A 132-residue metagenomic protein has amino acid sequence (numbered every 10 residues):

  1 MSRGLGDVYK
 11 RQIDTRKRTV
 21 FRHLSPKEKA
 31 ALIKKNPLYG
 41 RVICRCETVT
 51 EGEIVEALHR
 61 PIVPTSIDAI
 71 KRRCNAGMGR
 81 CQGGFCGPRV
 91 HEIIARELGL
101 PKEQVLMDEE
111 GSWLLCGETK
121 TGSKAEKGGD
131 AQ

Functional and structural regions predicted by a protein language model:
M1-L5, Y9: Single conserved hydrophobic/aromatic residue that forms the stacking wall/gate of nucleotide- or nucleobase-binding
K10-N36: Long, charged amphipathic helices and adjacent flexible linkers at domain junctions
G40-I54, R72-H91: Local cysteine-cluster metal-coordination motifs and their immediate loop/turn environment, predominantly Fe-S cluster
E56-H59, V90-I93, E110-G111: Cys/His-clustered metal-coordination modules, chiefly Zn-binding fingers
R60-D68: Short, charged, surface-exposed loops that flank catalytic or proteolytic processing sites
C86-A95, G122-Q132: Short flanking/linker segments adjacent to small metal-binding domains or redox-active Cys/His motifs
G99-D130: Low-complexity, small/polar and acidic-rich linker and loop segments
